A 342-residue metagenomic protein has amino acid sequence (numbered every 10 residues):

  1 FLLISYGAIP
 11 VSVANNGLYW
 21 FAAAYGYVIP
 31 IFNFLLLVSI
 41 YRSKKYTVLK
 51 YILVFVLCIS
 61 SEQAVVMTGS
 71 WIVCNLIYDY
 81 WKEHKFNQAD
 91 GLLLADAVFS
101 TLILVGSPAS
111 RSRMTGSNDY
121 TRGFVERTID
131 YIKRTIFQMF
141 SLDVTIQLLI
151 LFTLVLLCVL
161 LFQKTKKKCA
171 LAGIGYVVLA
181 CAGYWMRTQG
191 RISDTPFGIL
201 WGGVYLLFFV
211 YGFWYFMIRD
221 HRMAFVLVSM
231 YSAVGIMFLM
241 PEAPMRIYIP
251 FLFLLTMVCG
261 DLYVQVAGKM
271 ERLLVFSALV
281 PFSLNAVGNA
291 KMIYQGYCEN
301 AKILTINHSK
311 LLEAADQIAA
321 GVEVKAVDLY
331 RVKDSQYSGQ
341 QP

Functional and structural regions predicted by a protein language model:
F1-Y41, I192-F209, S232-C259: Membrane-interface micro-motifs in multi-pass membrane enzymes
L2-Y6, K50-V54, L92-S100, G173-V178 (+1 more regions): Alpha-helical transmembrane segments
P30-R42, S70-I77, T153-C158, Y205-M217 (+2 more regions): Transmembrane alpha-helical segments
V38-S39, L53, L57-C58, V177-W185 (+1 more regions): Hydrophobic alpha-helical transmembrane segments and adjacent interfacial helices in integral membrane proteins
I40-V56, N87, G91-L92, L273: Short hydrophobic alpha-helices at membrane interfaces in multi-pass membrane enzymes
E62-S70, C74-G212, M223, F238-P241 (+4 more regions): Transmembrane catalytic cores of multi-pass membrane glycosyltransferases and polysaccharide-assembly enzymes
K85, A89-A97, M270-P342: Intrinsically disordered, polar/acidic, low-complexity terminal segments
C169-V178, M217-Y231, V264-N289: Signature aromatic-anchored transmembrane alpha helix within multi-pass, membrane-resident enzymes that catalyze glycan
